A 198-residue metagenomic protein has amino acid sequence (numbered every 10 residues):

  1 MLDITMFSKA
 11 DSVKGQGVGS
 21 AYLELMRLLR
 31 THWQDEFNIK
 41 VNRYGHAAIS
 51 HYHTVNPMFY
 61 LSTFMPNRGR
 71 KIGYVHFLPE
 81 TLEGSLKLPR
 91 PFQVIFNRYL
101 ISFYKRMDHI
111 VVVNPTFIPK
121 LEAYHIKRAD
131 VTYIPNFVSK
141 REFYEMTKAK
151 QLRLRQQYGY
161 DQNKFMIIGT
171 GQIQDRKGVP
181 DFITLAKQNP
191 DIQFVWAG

Functional and structural regions predicted by a protein language model:
M1-A47: N-terminal pre-catalytic "stem/leader" segment of glycosyltransferase-like enzymes
I39-F59, I72: Short N-terminal targeting/anchoring amphipathic segment
I49-H51, M65-G84, V111: Active-site proximal beta-strand in glycosyltransferases
P91-I110: Membrane-proximal helix-turn-helix segments that form the acceptor-binding/catalytic region of lipid-linked
R106-P115, T132, V195: A short beta-strand/loop micro-motif in the catalytic core of glycosyltransferases that engages the nucleotide-sugar
T116, F137: Carbohydrate-associated surface elements
E122, V138-Q156: Acidic anion/phosphate-binding donor-loop and adjacent secondary structure in glycosyltransferase catalytic cores
R155, D161-K177, I183-K187, V195: Conserved donor-binding/catalytic core segment of Leloir-type glycosyltransferases
